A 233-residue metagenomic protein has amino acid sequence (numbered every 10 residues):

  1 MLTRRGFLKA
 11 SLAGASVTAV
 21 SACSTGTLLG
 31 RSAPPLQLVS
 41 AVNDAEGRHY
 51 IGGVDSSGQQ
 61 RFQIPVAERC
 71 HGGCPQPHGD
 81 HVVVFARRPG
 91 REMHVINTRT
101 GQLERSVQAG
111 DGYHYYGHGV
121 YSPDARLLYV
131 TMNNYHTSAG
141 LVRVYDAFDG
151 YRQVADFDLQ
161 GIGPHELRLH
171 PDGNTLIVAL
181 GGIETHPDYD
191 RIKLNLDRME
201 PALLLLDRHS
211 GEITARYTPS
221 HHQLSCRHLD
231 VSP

Functional and structural regions predicted by a protein language model:
M1-L28: N-terminal export signals
A19-G53: C-terminal segment of N-terminal export signals and the immediately downstream linker at the start of the mature
Q59-P65, E104-A109, R152-F157, E212-T218: A short beta-strand motif characteristic of beta-propeller blades
R69-C74, H114-V120, I162-R168, L224-L229: Repeated scaffold domains used in trafficking and secretory/extracellular systems, primarily beta-propellers
P77-H78, P123-D124, P171-D172, P233: Residue-level detector of Asp-centered blade-edge/turn motifs that repeat once per structural unit in beta-propeller
G110-H118, T131-H170: Asp-box/WD-like beta-propeller blade repeats and closely related beta-sheet repeat scaffolds
T131-N134, V178-R198: Short, conserved, GDST-rich strand-edge loop motifs in beta-rich repeat architectures
V142-A147, L196-R208: Beta-propeller blade signature
